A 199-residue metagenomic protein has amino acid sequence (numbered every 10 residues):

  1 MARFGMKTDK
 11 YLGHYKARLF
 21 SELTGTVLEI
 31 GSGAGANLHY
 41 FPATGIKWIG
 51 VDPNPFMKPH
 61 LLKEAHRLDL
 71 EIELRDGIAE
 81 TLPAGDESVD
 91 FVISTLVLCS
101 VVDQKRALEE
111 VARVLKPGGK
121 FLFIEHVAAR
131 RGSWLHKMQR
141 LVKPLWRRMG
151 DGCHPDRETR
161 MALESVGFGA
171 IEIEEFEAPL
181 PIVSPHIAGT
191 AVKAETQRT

Functional and structural regions predicted by a protein language model:
M1, G5-T8, I124-A188: C-terminal alpha-helical "lid/dimerization" subdomain adjacent to the S-adenosyl-L-methionine
M6-T26, A36-Y40: Conserved alpha-helix/loop element of class I SAM-dependent methyltransferases that forms part of the SAM/SAH-binding
T26-T81: Class I SAM-dependent methyltransferase SAM/SAH-binding core
D52-P55, D103, H126: Short beta->alpha hinge that forms the Motif I/post-I loop of the SAM-binding pocket
E80-V92: A short acidic, Gly/Pro-enriched loop at the edge of an enzyme's catalytic core that lines a small-molecule cofactor
D90-D103: A short SAM/SAH-binding and catalytic strip from SAM-dependent methyltransferases
K105-P117: A short glycine-rich, Lys/Arg-flanked "PGG" loop and its adjoining helix->strand segment in the class I
H186-T199: C-terminal lobe and adjacent flexible extensions of AdoMet/dcAdoMet transferase-like proteins
